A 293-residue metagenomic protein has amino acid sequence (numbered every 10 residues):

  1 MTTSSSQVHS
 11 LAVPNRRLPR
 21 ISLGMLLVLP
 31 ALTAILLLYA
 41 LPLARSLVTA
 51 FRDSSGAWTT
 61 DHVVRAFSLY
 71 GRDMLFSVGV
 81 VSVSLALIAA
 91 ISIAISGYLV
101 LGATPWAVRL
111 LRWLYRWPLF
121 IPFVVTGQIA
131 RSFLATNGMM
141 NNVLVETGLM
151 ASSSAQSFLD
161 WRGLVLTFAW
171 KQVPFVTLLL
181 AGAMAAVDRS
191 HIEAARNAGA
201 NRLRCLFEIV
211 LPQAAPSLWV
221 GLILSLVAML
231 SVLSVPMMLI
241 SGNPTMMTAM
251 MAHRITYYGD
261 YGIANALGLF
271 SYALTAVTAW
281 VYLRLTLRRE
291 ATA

Functional and structural regions predicted by a protein language model:
M1-R20: Short, Lys/Arg-rich, polar N-terminal cytosolic tail immediately upstream of the first transmembrane signal-anchor
R20-R52, L69-S153, L159-A185, Q213 (+3 more regions): Membrane-water interface segments at the C-terminal ends of transmembrane alpha-helices in multi-pass inner-membrane
R52-G56, L233-Y261: Glycine-rich helix-loop "coupling/hinge" segments at transmembrane-helix boundaries in multipass transporters
W58-F67: A short amphipathic helical element positioned immediately N-terminal to and/or at the very start of a transmembrane
Y115, I192-E193: Short alpha-helical segment that forms part of, or immediately flanks, the ligand-binding pocket in carbohydrate-active
V187-H191, E290-A291: Short glycine/proline-centered loop/turn elements that form peptide/ligand docking sites
A198-A200, P212: Glycine/proline-centered hinge or cleavage motifs at structural transition points of membrane proteins
L285-A293: Short cytosolic juxtamembrane segments of multi-pass membrane proteins
